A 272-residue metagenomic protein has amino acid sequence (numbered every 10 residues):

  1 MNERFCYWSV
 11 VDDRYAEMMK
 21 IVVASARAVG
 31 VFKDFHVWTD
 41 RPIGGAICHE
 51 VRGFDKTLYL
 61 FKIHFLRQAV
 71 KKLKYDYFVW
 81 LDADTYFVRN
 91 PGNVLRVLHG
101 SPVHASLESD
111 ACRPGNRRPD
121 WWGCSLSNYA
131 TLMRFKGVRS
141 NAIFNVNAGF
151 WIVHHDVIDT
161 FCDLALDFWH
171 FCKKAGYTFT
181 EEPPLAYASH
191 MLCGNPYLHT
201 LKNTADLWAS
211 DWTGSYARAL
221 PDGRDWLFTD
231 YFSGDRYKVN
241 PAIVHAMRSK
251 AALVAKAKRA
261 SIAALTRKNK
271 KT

Functional and structural regions predicted by a protein language model:
M1-H64, Q68-D76, H155-D156, L192 (+2 more regions): N-terminal anchoring/stem segment of glycosyltransferases
W8-V11, V37-D40, L81-A83, R89 (+4 more regions): Short His-Asn-centered micro-motif
I21, V51-L81, Y86-L95, P102-S106 (+3 more regions): A conserved donor-nucleotide-binding helix/loop in the catalytic core of Leloir-type glycosyltransferases
A46-I47, R89-P91, C162: Short glycine-/acidic-enriched loop or helix-start segments at secondary-structure transitions that form or flank
R89-L126: Conserved donor-nucleotide/metal-binding helix-loop-beta segment in metal-dependent transferases, i.e., the alpha-helix
L126-A142: Short, flexible, basic/aromatic active-site loop/helix in glycosyltransferases
G137-F232: Catalytic core and acceptor-binding pocket of nucleotide-sugar-dependent glycosyltransferases
T204-T272: C-terminal catalytic/acceptor-binding lobe
